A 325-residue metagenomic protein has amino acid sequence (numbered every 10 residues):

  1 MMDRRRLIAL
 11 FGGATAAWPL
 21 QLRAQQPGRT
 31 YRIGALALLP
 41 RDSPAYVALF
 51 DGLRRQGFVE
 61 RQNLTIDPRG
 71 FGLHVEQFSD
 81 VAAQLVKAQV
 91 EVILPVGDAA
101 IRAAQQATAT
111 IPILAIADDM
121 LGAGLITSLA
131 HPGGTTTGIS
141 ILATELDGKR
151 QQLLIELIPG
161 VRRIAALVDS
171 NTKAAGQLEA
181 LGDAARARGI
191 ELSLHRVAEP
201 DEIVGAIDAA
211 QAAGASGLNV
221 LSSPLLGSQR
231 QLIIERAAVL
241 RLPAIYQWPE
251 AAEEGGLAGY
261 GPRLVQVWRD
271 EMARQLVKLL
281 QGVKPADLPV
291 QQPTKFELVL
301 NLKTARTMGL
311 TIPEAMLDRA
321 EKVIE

Functional and structural regions predicted by a protein language model:
M1-E325: Short hydrophobic alpha-helices and adjacent helix-cap/hinge residues
